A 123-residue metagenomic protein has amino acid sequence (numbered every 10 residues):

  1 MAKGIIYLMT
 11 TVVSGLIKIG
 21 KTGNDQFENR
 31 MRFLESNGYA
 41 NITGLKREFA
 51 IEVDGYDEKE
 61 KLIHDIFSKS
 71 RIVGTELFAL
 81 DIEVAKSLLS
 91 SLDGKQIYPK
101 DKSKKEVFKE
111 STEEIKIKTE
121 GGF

Functional and structural regions predicted by a protein language model:
M1-F123: Non-catalytic accessory segments flanking enzymatic or RNA/DNA-binding domains
